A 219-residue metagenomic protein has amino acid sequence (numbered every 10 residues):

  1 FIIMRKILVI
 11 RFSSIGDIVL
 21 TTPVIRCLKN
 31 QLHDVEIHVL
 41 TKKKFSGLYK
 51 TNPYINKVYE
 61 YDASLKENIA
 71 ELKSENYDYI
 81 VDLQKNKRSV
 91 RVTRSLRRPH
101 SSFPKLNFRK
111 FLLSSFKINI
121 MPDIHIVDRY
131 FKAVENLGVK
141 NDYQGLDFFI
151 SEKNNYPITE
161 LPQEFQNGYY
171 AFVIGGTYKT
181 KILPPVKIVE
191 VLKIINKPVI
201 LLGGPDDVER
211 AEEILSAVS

Functional and structural regions predicted by a protein language model:
F1-S219: Catalytic machinery of carbohydrate-active enzymes, primarily nucleotide-sugar-dependent glycosyltransferases
